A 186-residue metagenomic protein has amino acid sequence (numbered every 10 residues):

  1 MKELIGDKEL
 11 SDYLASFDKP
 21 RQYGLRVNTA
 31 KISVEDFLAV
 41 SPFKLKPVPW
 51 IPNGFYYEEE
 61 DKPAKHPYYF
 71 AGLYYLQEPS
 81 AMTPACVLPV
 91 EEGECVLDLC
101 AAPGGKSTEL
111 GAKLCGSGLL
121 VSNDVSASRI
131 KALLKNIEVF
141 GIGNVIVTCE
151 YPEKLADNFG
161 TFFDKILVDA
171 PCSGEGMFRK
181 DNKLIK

Functional and structural regions predicted by a protein language model:
M1-K186: S-adenosylmethionine
